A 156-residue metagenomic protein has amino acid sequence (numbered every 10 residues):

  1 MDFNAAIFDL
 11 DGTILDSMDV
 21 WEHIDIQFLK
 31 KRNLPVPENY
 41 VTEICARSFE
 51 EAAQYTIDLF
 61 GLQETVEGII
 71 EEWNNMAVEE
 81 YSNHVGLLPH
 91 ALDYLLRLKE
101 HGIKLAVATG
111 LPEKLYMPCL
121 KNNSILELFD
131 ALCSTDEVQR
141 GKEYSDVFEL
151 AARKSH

Functional and structural regions predicted by a protein language model:
D2-R97, H101, K114-M117: N-terminal helical cap/lid subdomain that shapes the substrate entry/recognition surface in HAD-like hydrolases
I44, A108-G110, T135: Structural motif
L87, A108, R140: Residue-level marker of regulatory loop/turn positions in helix-turn-helix DNA-binding domains and in histidine
G102-A106: Short active-site oxyanion
P112-H156: Substrate-recognition "cap/lid" segment bordering the active-site pocket of phosphatases
